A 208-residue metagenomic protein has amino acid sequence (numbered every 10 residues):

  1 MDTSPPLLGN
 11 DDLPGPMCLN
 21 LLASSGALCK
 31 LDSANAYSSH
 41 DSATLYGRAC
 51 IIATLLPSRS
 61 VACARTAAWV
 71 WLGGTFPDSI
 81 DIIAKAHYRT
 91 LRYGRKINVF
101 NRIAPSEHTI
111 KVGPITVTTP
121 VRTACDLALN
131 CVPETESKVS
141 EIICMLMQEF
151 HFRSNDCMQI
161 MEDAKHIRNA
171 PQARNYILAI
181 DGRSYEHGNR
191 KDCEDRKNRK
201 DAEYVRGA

Functional and structural regions predicted by a protein language model:
M1-D126, N130-I167, P171-Q172, A179-A208: Short gly/ser-rich loop at a beta-strand->alpha-helix junction or flexible surface loop bordering the NTP-binding
